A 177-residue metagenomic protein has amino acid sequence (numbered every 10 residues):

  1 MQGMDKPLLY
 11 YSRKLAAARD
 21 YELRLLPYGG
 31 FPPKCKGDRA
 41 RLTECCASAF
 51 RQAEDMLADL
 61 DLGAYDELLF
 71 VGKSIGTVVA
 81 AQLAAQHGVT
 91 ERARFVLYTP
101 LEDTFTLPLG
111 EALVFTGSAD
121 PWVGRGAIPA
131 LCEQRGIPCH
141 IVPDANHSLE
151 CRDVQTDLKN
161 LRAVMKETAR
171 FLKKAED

Functional and structural regions predicted by a protein language model:
M1-Y65: Serine-hydrolase catalytic machinery in alpha/beta-hydrolase-like enzymes
E22, R94, G136-P138: Conserved beta-strand segments of alpha/beta enzyme cores
A53-G110: Primarily recognizes the serine-hydrolase "nucleophile elbow" in alpha/beta-hydrolase and SGNH/GDSL folds
T106, P121-A127: Conserved alpha/beta-hydrolase "acid-adjacent" motif
V114-T116, D120: Short beta-strand/loop motif that positions the catalytic acidic residue of the alpha/beta-hydrolase fold
A145-N160: Catalytic histidine-centered segment of alpha/beta-hydrolase-like enzymes
A163, E167-A175: C-terminal alpha-helix
